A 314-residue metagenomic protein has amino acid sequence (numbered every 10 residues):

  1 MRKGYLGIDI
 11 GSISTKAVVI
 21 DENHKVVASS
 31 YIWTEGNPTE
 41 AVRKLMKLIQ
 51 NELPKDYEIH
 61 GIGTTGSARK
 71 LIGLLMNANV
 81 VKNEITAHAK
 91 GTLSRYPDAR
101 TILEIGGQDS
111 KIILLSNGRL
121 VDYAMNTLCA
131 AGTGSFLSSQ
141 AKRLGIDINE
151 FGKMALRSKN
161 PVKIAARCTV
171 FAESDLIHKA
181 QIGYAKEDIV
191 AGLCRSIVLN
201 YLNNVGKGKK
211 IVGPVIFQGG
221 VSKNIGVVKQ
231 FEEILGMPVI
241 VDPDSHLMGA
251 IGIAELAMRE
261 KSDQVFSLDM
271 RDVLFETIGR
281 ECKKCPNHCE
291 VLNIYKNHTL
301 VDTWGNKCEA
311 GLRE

Functional and structural regions predicted by a protein language model:
M1-N23, A99-S116, N160, K283-K296: Gly/Thr-rich phosphate-binding beta-strand-loop-beta motif of the actin/hexokinase/Hsp70
G4-E40, K44-L48, D122-Y123, T127-L128 (+1 more regions): Short glycine-rich, Thr/Ser-proximal phosphate-binding strand/loop in the N-terminal lobe of ATP-dependent enzymes
E35-P38, N117-N160, C168, E255 (+3 more regions): Glycine-rich phosphate-binding loop plus the immediately following alpha-helix
G66-A68, K207-I234, S245-G249: Glycine-rich phosphate-binding loops at beta-strand->alpha-helix junctions
N79-I85, E232-I251: Conserved phosphate-binding/catalytic loops in two-lobed NTP-binding clefts
K111, R259-E314: Acidic, glycine/GT-rich loop-and beta-edge segments that sit at the periphery of enzyme/chaperone cores
G134-S138, D242-M270: Glycine-rich phosphate-binding/hydrolytic loop that grips phosphoryl groups
A172-K207: Adenine-nucleotide phosphate-binding core of ATP-dependent small-molecule kinases
